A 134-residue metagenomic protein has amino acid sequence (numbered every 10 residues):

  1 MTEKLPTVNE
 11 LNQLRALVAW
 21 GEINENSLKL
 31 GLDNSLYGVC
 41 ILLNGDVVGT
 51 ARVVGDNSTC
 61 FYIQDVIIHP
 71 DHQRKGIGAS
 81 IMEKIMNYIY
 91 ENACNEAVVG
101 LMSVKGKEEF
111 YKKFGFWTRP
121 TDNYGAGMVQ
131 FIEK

Functional and structural regions predicted by a protein language model:
M1-N26: Short amphipathic alpha-helix that is part of the acyltransferase structural core
L30-C40, N95-A97: A short helix-loop-beta-strand connector motif used in the catalytic cores of GNAT acetyltransferases and, in some
C40, D46-G55, T59-Y62, I67: Conserved beta-strand in the GNAT
G55-I63, Q73, N95, T121: A conserved beta-turn-beta hairpin within the catalytic core of GNAT-like acetyltransferases that forms part
H72, G76-K84: Conserved acetyl-CoA pyrophosphate-binding loop and the N-cap/start of the following alpha-helix in GNAT-like
M82, I89-S103: Conserved GNAT acetyl-CoA-binding A-motif
E96, G100, K112, W117-K134: Conserved catalytic-core motifs of GNAT/GCN5-like acyltransferases
